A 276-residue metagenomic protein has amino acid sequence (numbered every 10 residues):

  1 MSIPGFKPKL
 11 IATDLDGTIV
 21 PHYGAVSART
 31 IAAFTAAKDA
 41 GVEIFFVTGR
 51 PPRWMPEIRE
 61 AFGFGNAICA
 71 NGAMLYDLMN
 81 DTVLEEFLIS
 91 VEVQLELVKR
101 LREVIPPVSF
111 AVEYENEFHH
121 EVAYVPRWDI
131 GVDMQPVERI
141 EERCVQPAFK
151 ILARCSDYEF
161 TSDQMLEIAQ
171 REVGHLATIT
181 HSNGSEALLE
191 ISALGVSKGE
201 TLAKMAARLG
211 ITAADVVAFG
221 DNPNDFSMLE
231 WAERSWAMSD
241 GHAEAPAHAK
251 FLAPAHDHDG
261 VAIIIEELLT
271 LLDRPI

Functional and structural regions predicted by a protein language model:
S2-L10, S27, S192-I276: Mg2+-dependent phosphoryl-transfer enzymes with acidic/Ser/Thr/Gly-rich catalytic loops
D14: Active-site residues of response regulator receiver
Y23-R127: Active-site phosphate-binding/coordination module
A37, T48, N71, I151 (+3 more regions): Residue-level signal for inorganic ion chemistry
G41-F45, F64-G65, K150, A214-D215 (+1 more regions): Short active-site oxyanion
F62-G63, N71, E172-V173, W231-A232 (+1 more regions): Short, structured coil segments at secondary-structure junctions
V104-F219, P223-D225, W231: Conserved acidic, metal-coordinating active-site core of Asp-based, Mg2+-dependent phosphoryl-transfer enzymes
